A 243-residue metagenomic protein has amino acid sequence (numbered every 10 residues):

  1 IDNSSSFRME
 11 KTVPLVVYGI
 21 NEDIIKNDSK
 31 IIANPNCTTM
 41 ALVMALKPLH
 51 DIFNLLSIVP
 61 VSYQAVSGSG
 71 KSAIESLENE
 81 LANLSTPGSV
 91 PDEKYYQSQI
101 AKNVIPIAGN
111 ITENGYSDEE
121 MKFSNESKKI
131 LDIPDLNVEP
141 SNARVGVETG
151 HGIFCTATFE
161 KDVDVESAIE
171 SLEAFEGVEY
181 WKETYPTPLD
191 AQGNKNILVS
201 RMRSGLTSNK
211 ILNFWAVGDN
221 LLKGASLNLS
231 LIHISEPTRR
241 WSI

Functional and structural regions predicted by a protein language model:
D2-I100, N137, K161, D190-A191 (+4 more regions): N-terminal Rossmann-like NAD(P) cofactor-binding subdomain of oxidoreductases, focused on the glycine-rich
I32-A41, G115-S124, G224-N228: A glycine-rich, Thr/Ser-enriched phosphate-binding loop motif common to dinucleotide/cofactor-binding enzymes
I52, I107, I130-P134, F175 (+1 more regions): Change "in soluble alpha/beta enzymes" to "in soluble alpha/beta proteins
G68-K71, T112-G115, V147-G150, V165-E166: Short acidic/glycine-rich loop or secondary-structure boundary segments that cap or lie
Q97, A101-V147: Oxyanion-binding "anion nests"
D135-S235: C-terminal active-site/capping subdomain that shapes the small-molecule cofactor and substrate pocket of enzyme
H233-I243: Single conserved hydrophobic/aromatic residue that forms the stacking wall/gate of nucleotide- or nucleobase-binding
